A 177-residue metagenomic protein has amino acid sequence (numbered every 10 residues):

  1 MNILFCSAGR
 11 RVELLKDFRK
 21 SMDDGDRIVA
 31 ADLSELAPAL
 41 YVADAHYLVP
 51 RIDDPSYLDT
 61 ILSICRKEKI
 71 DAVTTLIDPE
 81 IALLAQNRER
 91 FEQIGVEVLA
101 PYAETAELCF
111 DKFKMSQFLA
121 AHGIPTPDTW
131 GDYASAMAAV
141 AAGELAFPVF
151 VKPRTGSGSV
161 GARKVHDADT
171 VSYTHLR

Functional and structural regions predicted by a protein language model:
M1-A100: ATP-binding N-terminal substructure of ATP-dependent carboxylate-amine bond-forming enzymes
Y47-P50, W130-D132, V165: Short acidic-hydrophobic, aromatic-tinged amphipathic segments that line or gate anion-handling sites
V49-D53, E107, R163: Pocket-edge positions in alpha/beta enzyme catalytic cores
R51, P153, D167: Active-site donor-binding loop signature of nucleotide-sugar glycosyltransferases
Q93-G161: A conserved helix-loop-beta module that forms one wall/lid of the active-site cleft in ATP-utilizing catalytic domains
V171: Short amphipathic alpha-helices within nucleic acid-binding modules
T174-H175: Conserved small/polar residues in nucleotide/adenosyl-binding loops
